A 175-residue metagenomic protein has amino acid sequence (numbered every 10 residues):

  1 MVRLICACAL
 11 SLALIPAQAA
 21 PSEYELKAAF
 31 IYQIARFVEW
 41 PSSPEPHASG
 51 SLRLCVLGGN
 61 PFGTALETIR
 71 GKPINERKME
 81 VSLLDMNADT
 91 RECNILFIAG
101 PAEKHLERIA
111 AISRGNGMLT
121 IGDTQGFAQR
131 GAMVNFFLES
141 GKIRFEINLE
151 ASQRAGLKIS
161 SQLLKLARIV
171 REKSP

Functional and structural regions predicted by a protein language model:
V2-C8, A13-P175: Short hydrophobic alpha-helices and adjacent helix-cap/hinge residues
